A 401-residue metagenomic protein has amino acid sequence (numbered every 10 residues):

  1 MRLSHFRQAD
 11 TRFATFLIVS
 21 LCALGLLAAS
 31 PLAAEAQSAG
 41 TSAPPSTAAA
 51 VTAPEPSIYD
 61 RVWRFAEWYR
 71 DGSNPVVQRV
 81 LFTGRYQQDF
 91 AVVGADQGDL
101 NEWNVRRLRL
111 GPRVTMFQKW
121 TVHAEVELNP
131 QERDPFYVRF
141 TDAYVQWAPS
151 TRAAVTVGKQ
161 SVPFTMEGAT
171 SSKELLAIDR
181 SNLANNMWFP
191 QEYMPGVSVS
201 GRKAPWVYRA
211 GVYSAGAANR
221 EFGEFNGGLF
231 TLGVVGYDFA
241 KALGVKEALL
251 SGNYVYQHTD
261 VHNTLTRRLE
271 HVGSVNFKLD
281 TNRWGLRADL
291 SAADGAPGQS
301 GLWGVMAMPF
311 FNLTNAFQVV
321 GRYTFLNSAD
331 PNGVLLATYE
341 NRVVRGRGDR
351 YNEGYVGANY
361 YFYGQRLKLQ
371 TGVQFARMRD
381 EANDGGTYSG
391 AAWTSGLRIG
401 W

Functional and structural regions predicted by a protein language model:
M1-R12: N-terminal secretory signal peptides that target proteins for export/translocation
R2-L3, L26-Q87, W401: N-terminal periplasmic/intermembrane-space "pro-region" immediately following the signal or transit peptide
Q8, T15-I18, M306: Generic detector of N-terminal low-structure segments
A14-A29: Bacterial N-terminal signal peptides
V51-P56, G94-G98, F117, P135 (+3 more regions): Outer-membrane beta-barrel pore domains
R64-E67, T231-F239, Y355-N359, G396-R398: Short, well-ordered amphipathic alpha-helices
E67-A218, G227-L232, G236-A242, L249 (+1 more regions): Outer membrane beta-barrel
G211-E224, V255-H262: Active-site-proximal beta-alpha loop/turn segments in soluble metabolic enzymes
